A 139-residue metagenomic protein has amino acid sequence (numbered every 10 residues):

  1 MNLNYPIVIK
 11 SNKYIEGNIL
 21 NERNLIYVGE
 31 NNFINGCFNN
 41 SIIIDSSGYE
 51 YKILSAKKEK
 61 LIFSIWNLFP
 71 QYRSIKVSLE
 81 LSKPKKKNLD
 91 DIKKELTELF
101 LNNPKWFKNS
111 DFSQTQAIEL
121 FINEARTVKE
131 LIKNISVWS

Functional and structural regions predicted by a protein language model:
M1-Y27: Short, extreme N-terminal segment that most often corresponds to the first beta-strand
Y27-E30, I62-F63: Short, low-complexity, polar/charged sequence segments that are solvent-exposed and flexible
E30-C37: Extended, charge-rich alpha-helical interface modules
N40-S139: Low-complexity intrinsically disordered segments
